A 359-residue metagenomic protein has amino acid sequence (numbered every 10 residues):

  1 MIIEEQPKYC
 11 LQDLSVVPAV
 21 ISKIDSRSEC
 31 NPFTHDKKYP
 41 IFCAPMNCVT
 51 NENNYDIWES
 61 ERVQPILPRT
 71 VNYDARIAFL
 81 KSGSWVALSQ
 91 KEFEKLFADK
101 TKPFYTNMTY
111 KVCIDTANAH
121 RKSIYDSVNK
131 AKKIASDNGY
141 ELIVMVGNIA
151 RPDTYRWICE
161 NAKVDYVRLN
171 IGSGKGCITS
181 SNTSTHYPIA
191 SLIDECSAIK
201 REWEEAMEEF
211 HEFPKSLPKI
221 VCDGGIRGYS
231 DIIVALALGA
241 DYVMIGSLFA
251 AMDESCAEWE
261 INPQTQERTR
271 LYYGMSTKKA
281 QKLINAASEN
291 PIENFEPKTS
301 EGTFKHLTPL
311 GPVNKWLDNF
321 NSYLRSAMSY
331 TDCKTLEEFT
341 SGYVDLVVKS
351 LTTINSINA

Functional and structural regions predicted by a protein language model:
M1-K219, S247-M252: Active-site entrance/lid segments in N-terminal catalytic domains of soluble metabolic enzymes
M1-S22, S184-C222, R227-A359: Alpha/beta catalytic cores of nucleotide-metabolism and tRNA/nucleoside-modifying enzymes
